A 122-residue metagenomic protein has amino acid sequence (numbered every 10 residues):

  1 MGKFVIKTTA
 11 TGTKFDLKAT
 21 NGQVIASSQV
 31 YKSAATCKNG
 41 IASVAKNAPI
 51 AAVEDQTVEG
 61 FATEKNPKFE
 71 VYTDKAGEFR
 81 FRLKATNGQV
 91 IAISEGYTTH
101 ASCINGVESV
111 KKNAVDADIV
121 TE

Functional and structural regions predicted by a protein language model:
M1-A10, K46-K75, A117-E122: Intrinsic disorder/low-complexity detector
K3-T9, K14-Y31, G40-V44, K68-T98 (+1 more regions): A structural feature that tracks compact, well-ordered secondary-structure segments with a strong bias toward
S33-T36, Q56-G60, T99-S102: Short amphipathic alpha-helical linker/capping segments at the junctions of internal repeats and modular domains
